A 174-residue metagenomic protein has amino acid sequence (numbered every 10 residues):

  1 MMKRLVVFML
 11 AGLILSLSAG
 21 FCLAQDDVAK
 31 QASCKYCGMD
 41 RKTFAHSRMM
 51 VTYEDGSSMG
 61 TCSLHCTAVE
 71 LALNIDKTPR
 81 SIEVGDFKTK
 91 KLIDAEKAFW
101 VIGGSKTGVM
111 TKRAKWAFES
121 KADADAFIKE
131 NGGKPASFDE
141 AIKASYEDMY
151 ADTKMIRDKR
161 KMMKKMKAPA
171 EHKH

Functional and structural regions predicted by a protein language model:
M1-M9: Bacterial N-terminal signal peptides that target proteins for export
M2-K3, A19-A24: Short, low-complexity disordered leader/linker segments with a strong preference for bacterial N-terminal type II
F8-S18: Bacterial N-terminal signal peptides
C22-H174: Intrinsically disordered, low-complexity terminal tails/loops enriched in metal-binding residues
